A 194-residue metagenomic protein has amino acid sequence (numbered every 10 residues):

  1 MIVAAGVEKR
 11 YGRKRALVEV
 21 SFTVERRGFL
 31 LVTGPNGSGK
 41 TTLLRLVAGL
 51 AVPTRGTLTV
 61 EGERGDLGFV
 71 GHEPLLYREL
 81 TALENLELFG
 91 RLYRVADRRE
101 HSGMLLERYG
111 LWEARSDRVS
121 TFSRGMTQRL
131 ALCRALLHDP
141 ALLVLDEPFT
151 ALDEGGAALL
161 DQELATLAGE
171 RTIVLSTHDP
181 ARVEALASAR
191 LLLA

Functional and structural regions predicted by a protein language model:
I2, L17-E19: Conserved structural motif at the start of ABC-family nucleotide-binding domains
T33-P35: The feature captures the beta-strand-to-loop junction immediately N-terminal to the Walker
A48: Helix-to-loop junction immediately C-terminal to a conserved catalytic motif
R55-D66: Conserved ABC transporter NBD signature motif
E87, D97-A114: Conserved ABC ATPase "signature" region
L143-E147: Catalytic Walker B motif of ABC-type/P-loop ATPase nucleotide-binding domains
